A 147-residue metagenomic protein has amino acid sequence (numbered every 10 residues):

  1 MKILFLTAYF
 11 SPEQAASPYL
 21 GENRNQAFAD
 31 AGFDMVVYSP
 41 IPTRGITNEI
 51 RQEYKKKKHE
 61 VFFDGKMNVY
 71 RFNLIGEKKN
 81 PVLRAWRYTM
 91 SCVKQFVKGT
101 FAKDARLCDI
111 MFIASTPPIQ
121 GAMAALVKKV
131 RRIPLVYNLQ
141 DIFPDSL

Functional and structural regions predicted by a protein language model:
M1-F63: N-terminal subdomain of nucleotide-sugar transferases
P12, T43, E77, P144-D145: Active-site loop signature of alpha/beta-hydrolase-fold enzymes
A15-A16, T47-N48, P81, A122-A124 (+1 more regions): Short glycine-/acidic-enriched loop or helix-start segments at secondary-structure transitions that form or flank
V37-A102: A conserved catalytic-core segment of Leloir-type glycosyltransferases
E53, S146-L147: Short glycine/proline- and charge-enriched loop/turn segments that cap or connect secondary-structure elements
A85-T100, I110-R131, Y137-Q140, P144: An aromatic- and histidine-rich active-site surface loop
